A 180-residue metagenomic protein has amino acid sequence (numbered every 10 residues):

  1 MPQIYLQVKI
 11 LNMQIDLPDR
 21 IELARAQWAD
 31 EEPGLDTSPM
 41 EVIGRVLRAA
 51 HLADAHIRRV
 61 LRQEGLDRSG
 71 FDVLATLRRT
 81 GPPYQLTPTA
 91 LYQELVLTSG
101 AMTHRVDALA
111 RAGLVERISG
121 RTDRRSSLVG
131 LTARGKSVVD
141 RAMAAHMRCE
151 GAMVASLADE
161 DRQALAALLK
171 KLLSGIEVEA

Functional and structural regions predicted by a protein language model:
M1-E64: N-terminal leader segment of winged-helix/HTH proteins
T37, G44-L47, H51, A55-T98 (+1 more regions): N-terminal helix-turn-helix DNA-binding core of bacterial DNA-binding proteins
R45, G70-T76, E94, R105-A108 (+3 more regions): Residue-level recognition of specific faces of alpha-helices
A50, G81, V139, L173-I176: A structural signal for well-ordered alpha-helices, especially hydrophobic packing surfaces of coiled-coils
D107-A167: Charged, amphipathic alpha-helical coiled-coil/dimerization segments
Q163-A180: Exposed, interaction-prone assembly regions rather than primary DNA-binding/catalytic cores
